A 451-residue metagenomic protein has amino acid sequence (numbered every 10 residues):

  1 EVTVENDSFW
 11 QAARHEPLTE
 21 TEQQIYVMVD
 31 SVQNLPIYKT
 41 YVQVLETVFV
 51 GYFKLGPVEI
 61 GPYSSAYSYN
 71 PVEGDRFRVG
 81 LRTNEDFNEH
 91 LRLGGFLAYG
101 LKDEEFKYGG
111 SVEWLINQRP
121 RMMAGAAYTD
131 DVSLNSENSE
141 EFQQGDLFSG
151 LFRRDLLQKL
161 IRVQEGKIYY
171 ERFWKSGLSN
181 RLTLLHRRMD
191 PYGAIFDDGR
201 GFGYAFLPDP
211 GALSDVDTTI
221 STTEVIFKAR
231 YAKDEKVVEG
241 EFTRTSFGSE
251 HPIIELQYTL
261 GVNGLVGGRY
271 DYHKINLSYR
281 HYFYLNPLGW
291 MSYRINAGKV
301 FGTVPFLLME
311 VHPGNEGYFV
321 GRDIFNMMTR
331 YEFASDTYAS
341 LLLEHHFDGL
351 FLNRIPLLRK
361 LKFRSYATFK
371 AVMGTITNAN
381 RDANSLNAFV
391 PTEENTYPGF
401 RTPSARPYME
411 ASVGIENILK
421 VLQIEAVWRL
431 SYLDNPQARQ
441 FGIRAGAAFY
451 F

Functional and structural regions predicted by a protein language model:
V2-F451: Exposed, low-structure sequence patches enriched in small/polar residues
